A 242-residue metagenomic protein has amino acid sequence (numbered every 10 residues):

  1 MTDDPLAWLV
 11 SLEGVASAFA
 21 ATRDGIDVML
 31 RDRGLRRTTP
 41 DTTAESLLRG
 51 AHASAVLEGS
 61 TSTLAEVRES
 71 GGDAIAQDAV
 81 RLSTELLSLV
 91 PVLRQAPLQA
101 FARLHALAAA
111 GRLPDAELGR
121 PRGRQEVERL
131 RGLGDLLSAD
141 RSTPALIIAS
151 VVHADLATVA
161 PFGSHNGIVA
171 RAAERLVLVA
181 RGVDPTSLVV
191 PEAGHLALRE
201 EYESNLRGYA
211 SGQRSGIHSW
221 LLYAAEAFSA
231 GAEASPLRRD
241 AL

Functional and structural regions predicted by a protein language model:
M1-L242: FIC/Doc superfamily catalytic core
